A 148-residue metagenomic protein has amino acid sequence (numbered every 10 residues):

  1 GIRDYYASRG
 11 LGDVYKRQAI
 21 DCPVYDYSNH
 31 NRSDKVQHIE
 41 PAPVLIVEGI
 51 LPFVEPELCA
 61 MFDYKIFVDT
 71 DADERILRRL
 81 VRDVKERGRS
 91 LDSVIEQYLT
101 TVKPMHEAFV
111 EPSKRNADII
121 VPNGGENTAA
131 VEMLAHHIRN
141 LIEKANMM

Functional and structural regions predicted by a protein language model:
G1-R3, N31-D34, L51-F53, H106-A108: A generic local structural motif
G1-Y15: Single conserved hydrophobic/aromatic residue that forms the stacking wall/gate of nucleotide- or nucleobase-binding
R9, K16-H38: Glycine-rich, often acidic-flanked micro-motifs that create phosphate/phosphodiester-binding or positioning elements
G10, M61-F62, N116: Short, structured coil segments at secondary-structure junctions
V24-S33, L45-I50, T100-P104: Short gly/ser/thr-rich secondary-structure transition/capping motifs
R32-R87: ATP-dependent NMP and nucleoside kinases share a basic, alpha-helical "lid"
E40, V81, K103-M148: NTP-dependent small-molecule kinase module
F67-V68, D73, R89-Q97, K103 (+1 more regions): Anionic, Ser/Thr-rich low-complexity intrinsically disordered regions
